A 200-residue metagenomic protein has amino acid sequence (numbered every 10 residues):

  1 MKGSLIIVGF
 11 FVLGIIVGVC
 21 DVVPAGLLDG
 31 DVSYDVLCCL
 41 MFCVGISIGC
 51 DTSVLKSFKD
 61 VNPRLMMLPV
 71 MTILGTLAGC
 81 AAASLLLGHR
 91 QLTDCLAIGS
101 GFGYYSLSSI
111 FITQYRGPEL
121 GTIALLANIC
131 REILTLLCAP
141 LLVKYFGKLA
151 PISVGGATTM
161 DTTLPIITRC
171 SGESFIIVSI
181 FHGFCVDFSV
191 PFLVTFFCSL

Functional and structural regions predicted by a protein language model:
M1-T76, L92-G103: Helical membrane-embedded segments and adjacent short helical loop/helix-boundary regions of multi-pass membrane
I15-V19, A78-A82, S108-F111, L137 (+2 more regions): Alpha-helical transmembrane segments of multipass membrane proteins
V23, I46-S57, A83-S84, I110 (+2 more regions): C-terminal ends of transmembrane helices
T52-A81, G121-I133, V178-V186: Entry/N-cap segments of selected transmembrane alpha helices and their immediately preceding amphipathic helices
K56-N62, L74, L85-H89, P118 (+2 more regions): Membrane-interface helix-loop junctions in multi-pass transporters/channels
A81, Q91-L92: Alpha-helical transmembrane segments in inner-membrane proteins
T93-I133, F146-F181: Alpha-helical membrane segments and immediately flanking helix-loop junctions that form or couple to the substrate/ion
S189-L200: Juxtamembrane boundary at the C-terminal end of a transmembrane helix
